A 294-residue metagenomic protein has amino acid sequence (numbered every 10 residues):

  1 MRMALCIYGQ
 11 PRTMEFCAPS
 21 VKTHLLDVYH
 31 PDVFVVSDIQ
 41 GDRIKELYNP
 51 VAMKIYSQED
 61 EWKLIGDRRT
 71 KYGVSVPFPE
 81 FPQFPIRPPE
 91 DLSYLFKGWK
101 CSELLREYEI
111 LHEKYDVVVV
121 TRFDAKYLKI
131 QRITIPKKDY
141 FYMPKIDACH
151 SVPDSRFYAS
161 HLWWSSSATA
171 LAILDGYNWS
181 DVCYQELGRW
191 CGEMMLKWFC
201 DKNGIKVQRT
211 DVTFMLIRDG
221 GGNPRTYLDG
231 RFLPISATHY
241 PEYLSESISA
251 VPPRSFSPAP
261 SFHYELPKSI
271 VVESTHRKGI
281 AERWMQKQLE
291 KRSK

Functional and structural regions predicted by a protein language model:
M1-S293: ER/Golgi luminal nucleotide-sugar-dependent glycosyltransferases, focusing on the catalytic module
